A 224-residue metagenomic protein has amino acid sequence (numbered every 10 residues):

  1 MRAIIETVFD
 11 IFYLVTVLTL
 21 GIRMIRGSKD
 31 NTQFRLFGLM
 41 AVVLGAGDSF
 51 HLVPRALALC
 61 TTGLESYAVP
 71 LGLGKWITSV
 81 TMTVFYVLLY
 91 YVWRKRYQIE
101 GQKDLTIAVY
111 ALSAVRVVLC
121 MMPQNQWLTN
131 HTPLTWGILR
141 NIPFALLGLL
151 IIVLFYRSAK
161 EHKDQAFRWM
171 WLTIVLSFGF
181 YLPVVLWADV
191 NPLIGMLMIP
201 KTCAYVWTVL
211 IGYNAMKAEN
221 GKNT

Functional and structural regions predicted by a protein language model:
M1-L18: Hydrophobic transmembrane alpha-helical segments in integral membrane proteins
R2-I5, L64-W76, T129-I142, N191-K201: Non-cytosolic membrane-interface motifs at loop->transmembrane helix junctions
T16-R26, V87-W93, V118-P123, I142-R168 (+2 more regions): Alpha-helical transmembrane segments in multipass membrane proteins, preferentially the mid-helix core
T19-I25, F50-T106, C120, F155 (+1 more regions): Internal transmembrane alpha-helix with an interfacial aromatic "cap," most often the third helix
I25-F37, W93-L105, N130-P133, R157-R168 (+1 more regions): Membrane-interface helix-boundary motifs at transmembrane edges
T32-G47, K160-L182: Alpha-helical transmembrane segments of multi-pass integral membrane proteins
A46-A58, S113-T132, I174-G195: C-terminal ends of transmembrane alpha-helices and the immediately adjacent extracellular/lumenal or cytosolic loop
V80-I151: Membrane-proximal helix-loop-helix units in multi-pass membrane proteins
